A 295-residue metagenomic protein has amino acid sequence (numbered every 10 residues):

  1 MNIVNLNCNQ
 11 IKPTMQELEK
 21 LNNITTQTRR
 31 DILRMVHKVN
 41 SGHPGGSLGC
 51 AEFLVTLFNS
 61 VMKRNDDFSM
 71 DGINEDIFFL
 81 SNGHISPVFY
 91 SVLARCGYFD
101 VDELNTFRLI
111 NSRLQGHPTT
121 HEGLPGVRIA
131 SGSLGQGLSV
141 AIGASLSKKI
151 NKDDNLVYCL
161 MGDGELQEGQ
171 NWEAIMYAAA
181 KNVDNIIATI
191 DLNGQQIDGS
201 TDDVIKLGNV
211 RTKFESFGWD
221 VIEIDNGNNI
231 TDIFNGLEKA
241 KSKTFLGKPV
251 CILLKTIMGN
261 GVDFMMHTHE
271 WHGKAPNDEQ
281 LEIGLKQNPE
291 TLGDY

Functional and structural regions predicted by a protein language model:
N2-S86: N-terminal amphipathic, basic-rich helices that act as targeting or association modules
T14, L18-L21, T25, R29 (+10 more regions): Generic structural signal for well-ordered, non-membrane alpha-helical segments in soluble metabolic enzymes
G42-P44, L104, C251, Y295: Flexible, glycine/charged-enriched surface loops at secondary-structure junctions
F53, F89, I252: A residue-level signal for conserved active-site and pocket-lining positions in enzyme catalytic cores
K63-D71, E75-I77, G116-Y295: Glycine-rich ThDP/TPP pyrophosphate-binding loop and its adjacent helix/strand module within ThDP-dependent enzymes
V88-F99: Alpha-helical support elements that line or immediately flank enzyme active sites and cofactor-binding pockets
D100-T120: Anionic-ligand anchoring segments at beta-strand to alpha-helix junctions in alpha/beta enzyme folds, i.e., glycine
